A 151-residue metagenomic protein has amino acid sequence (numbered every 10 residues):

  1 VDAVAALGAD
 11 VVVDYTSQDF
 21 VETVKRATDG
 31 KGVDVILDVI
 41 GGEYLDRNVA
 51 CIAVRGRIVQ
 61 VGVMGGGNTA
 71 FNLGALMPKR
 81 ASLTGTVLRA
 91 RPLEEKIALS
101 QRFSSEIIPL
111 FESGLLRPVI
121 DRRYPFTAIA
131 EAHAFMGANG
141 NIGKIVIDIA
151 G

Functional and structural regions predicted by a protein language model:
V1-R47: Adenosine-nucleotide cofactor-binding segment
A9, G32-V33, L76, L116 (+1 more regions): Local beta-strand N-terminus motif with an aromatic residue
V13, D34-D38, V61-G62, K96 (+1 more regions): Glycine- and other small-residue-rich loops at beta-strand/loop junctions that grip anionic moieties
V21, K25, V49-A50, G74 (+3 more regions): Solvent-exposed, non-membrane alpha-helical residues enriched in polar/charged side chains
E43-L116, N141, D148-G151: Glycine-rich phosphate-binding loop and adjacent beta-alpha segment of Rossmann(oid) nucleotide-cofactor-binding
Y124-A132, I145-G151: A short, charged, Gly/Pro-tolerant segment at domain boundaries
